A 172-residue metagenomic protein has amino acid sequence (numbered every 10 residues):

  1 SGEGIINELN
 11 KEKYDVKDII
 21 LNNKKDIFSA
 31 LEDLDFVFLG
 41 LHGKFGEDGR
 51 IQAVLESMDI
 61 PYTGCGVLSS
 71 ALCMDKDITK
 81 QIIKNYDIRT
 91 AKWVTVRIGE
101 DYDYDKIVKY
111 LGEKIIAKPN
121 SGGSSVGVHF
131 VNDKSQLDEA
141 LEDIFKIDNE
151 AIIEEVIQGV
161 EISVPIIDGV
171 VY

Functional and structural regions predicted by a protein language model:
S1-L68, L72-M74, I78, N85 (+1 more regions): ATP-binding N-terminal substructure of ATP-dependent carboxylate-amine bond-forming enzymes
D35, K80-K84, K109-L111, K134 (+1 more regions): Short, hinge-like loop/turn segments at secondary-structure boundaries
T63, A91, I116, I152-E154 (+1 more regions): Structural detector of well-ordered beta-strand residues that form the stable sheet scaffold of enzyme domains
I82-T90, D143: Basic phosphate/pyrophosphate-binding loop/patch that engages nucleotide-derived ligands
A91-T95, I115-A140, E161: Glycine-rich phosphate-binding loop of ATP-grasp-fold ATP-dependent ligases
Y104-A117: Acidic/histidine-enriched active-site and ligand-binding environments that engage anionic O-linkages
N132-Y172: Phosphate-binding site of ATP-dependent enzymes
